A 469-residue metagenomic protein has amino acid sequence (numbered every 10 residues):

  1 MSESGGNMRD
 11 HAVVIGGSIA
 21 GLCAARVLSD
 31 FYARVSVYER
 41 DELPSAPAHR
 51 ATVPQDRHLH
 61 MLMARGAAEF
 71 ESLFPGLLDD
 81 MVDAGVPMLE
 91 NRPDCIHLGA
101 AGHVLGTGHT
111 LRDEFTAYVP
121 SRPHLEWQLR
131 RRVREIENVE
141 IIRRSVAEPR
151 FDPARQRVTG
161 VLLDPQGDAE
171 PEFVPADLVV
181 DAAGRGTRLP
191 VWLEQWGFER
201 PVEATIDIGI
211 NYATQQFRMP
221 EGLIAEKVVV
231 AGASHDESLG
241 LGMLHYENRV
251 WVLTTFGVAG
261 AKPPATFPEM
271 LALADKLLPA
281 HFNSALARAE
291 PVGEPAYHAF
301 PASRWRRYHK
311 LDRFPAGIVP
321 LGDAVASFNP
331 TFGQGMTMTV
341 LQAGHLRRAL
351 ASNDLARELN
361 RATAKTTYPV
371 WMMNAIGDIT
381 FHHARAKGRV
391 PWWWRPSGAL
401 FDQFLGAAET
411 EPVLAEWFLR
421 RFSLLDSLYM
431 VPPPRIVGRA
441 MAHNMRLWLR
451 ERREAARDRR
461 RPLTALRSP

Functional and structural regions predicted by a protein language model:
M1-D10, D168: A short, basic/flexible loop-to-alpha-helix module at the beginning of a structural domain
N7-Y38: N-terminal Rossmann-like FAD-binding beta1-loop-alpha1 element of flavoenzymes
V27, P47-G99: N-terminal FAD cofactor-binding segment of flavoenzymes
M61-L62, R112-R131, A182, R188 (+1 more regions): Short beta-strand to alpha-helix junction loop
A101-R122, G160, T255-V258: Helix-loop-beta segment of a Rossmann-like dinucleotide-binding subdomain
E135-L273: Predominantly flavin-linked oxidoreductase catalytic cores and closely associated redox partners
R249, A261-N374: FAD/FMN-dependent oxidoreductases across multiple families
R347-P469: C-terminal helical "tail/cap" subdomain of flavin- and related membrane-associated enzymes
